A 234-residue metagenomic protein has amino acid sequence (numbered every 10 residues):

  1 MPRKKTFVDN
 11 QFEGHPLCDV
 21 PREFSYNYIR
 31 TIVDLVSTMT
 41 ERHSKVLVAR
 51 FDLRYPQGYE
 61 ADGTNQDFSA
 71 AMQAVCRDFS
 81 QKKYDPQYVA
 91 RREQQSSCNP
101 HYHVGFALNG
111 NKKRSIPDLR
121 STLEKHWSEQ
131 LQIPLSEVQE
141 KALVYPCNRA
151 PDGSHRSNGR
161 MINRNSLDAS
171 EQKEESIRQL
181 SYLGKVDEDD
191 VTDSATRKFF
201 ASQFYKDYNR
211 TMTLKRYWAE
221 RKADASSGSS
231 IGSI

Functional and structural regions predicted by a protein language model:
M1-H43, G110, S115-I234: Catalytic "initiation/cleavage/transfer" segments centered on a nucleophilic residue and adjacent nucleic-acid-engaging
K4-R22, E60-C76, V104-F106: Charged, low-complexity, helix/coiled-coil-prone segments
V33-Q94: Signature for HUH/AEP ssDNA processing cores
Y88-K112: Histidine-centered divalent-metal-coordination microenvironment in nucleic-acid enzymes
